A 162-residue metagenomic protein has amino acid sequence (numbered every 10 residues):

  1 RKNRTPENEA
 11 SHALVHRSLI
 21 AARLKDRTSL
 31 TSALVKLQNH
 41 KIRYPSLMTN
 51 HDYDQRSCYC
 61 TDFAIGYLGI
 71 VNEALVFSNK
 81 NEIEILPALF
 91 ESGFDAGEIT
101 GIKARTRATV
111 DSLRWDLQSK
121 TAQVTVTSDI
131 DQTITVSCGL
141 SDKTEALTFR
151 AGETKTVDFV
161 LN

Functional and structural regions predicted by a protein language model:
R1-L14, R23, Y53-D62: Solvent-exposed loop and edge beta-strand segments that line ligand/cofactor-binding and catalytic clefts
L14-R27, A74: Alpha-helical support elements that line or immediately flank enzyme active sites and cofactor-binding pockets
T28-L161: Non-catalytic C-terminal accessory modules of carbohydrate-active enzymes
